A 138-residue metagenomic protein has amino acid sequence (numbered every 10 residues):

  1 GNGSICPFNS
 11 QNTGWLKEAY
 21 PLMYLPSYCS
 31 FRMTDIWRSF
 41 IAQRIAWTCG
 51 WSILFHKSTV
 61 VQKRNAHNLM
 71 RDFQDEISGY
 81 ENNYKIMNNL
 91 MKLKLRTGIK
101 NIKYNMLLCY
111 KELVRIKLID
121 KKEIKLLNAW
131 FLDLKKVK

Functional and structural regions predicted by a protein language model:
G1-Y28, R44-K138: Terminal low-complexity segments of carbohydrate-biosynthetic enzymes
F31-F40: Acidic donor-binding loop at a coil-to-helix junction in glycosyltransferase catalytic cores that engages
